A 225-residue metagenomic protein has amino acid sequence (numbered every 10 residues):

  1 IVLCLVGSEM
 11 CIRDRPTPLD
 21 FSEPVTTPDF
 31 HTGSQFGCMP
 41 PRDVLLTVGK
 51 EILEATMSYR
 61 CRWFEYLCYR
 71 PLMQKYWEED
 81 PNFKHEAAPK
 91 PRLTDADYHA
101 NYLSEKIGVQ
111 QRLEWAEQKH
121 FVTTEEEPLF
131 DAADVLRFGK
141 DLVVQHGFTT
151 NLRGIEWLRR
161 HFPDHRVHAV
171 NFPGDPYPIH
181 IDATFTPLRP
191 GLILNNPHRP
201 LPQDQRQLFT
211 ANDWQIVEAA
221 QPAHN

Functional and structural regions predicted by a protein language model:
I1-G7, C11-I12: Single conserved hydrophobic/aromatic residue that forms the stacking wall/gate of nucleotide- or nucleobase-binding
L3, H146, P197: Small/polar loops that bind or transfer phosphate-bearing groups
L3-C4, C38, V135, T186: Generic structural signal for beta-strand residues in well-ordered domains
E9, R15-P41, K50-R153: Intrinsically disordered, low-complexity linker/loop segments enriched in Gly/Pro and charged/polar residues
R13-D14, V217: A local structural micro-motif
D43-L46, F130-R137, I181-P187, N225: Short, flexible, solvent-exposed loop/turn segments with mixed acidic/basic and small polar residues
V44, E51-L53, K140-V143, R166-H168 (+2 more regions): Structural motif
L152-N225: Redox- and metal-dependent alpha/beta enzyme cores, enriched for Fe-S-associated oxidoreductases and cofactor-handling
